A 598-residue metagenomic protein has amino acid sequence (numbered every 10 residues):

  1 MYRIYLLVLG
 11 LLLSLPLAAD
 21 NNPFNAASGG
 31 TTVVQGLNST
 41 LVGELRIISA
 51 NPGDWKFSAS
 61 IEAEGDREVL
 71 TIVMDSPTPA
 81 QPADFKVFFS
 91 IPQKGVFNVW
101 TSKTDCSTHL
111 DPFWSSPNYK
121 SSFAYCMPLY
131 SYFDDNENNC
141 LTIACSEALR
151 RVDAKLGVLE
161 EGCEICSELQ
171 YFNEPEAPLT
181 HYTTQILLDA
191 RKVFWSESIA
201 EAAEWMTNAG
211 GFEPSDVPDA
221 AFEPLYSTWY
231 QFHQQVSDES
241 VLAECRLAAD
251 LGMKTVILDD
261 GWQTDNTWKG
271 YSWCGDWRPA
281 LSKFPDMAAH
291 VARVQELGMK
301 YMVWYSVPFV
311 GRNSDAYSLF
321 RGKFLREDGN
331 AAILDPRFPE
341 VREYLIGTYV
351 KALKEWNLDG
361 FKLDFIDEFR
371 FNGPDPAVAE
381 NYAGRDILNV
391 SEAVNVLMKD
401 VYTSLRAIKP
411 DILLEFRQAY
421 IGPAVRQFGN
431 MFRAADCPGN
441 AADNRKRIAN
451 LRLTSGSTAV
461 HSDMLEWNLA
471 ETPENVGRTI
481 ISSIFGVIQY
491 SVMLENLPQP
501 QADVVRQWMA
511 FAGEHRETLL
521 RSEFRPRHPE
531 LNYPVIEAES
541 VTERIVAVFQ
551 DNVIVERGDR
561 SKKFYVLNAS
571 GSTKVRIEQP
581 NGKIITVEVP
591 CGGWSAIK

Functional and structural regions predicted by a protein language model:
Y5-P16: Bacterial N-terminal signal peptides
N21-N208, F212, R557-F564, G571: N-terminal accessory beta-strand-rich subdomains and adjacent acidic, glycine-rich linkers that precede catalytic cores
A177-L179, L397-K598: Active-site-proximal substrate-binding groove within the catalytic cores of carbohydrate-active enzymes
M206-L247, L251-T255, Q263-T264: An acidic-aromatic substrate-binding cleft motif
T228-E239, N330-Y344, L465-T472: Active-site mouth loops of central-metabolism enzymes
Q235-D250, V341-K354, V476: Short, acidic/polar
D259-H461, Q501: Aromatic- and carboxylate-enriched substrate-binding clefts and catalytic-loop regions of carbohydrate-active enzymes
